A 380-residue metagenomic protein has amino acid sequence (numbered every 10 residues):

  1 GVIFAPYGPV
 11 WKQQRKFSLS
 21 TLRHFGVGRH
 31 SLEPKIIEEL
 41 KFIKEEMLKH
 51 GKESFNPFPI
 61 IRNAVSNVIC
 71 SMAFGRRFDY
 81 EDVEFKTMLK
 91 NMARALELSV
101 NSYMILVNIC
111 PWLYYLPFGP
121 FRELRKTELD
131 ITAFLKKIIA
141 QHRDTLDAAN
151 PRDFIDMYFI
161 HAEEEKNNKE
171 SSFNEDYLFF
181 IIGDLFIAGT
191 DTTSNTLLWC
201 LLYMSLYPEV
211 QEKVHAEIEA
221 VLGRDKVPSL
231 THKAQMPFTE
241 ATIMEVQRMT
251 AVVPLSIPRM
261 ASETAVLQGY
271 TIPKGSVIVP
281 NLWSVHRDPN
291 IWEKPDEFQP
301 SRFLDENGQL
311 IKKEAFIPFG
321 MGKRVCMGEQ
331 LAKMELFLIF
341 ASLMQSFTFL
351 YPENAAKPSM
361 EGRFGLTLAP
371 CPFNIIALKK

Functional and structural regions predicted by a protein language model:
G1-P6: Active-site substrate-recognition loop segments, prototypically the cytochrome P450 B′-helix/B-C loop
P9, R29-L197, K213: Cytochrome P450 heme-thiolate monooxygenase catalytic core
D130-A133, K137, V227-G269, P289: Conserved cytochrome P450 K-helix E-x-x-R motif and the immediately C-terminal K′/meander segment
D156-I160, V277, T348, G365-K380: C-terminal helix/juxtamembrane-tail motif
G183, Q268, D305-L336, E361-R363: Cytochrome P450 heme-thiolate "Cys pocket" and heme-binding signature region
T193-M204, I339: Short, small-residue alpha-helix embedded
P208-V210, I278, E329-L366: Cytochrome P450 heme-binding "Cys pocket" and the immediately downstream C-terminal segment
T250, P280-G308: Conserved cytochrome P450 K-helix/beta-meander segment immediately N-terminal to the heme-binding cysteine loop
